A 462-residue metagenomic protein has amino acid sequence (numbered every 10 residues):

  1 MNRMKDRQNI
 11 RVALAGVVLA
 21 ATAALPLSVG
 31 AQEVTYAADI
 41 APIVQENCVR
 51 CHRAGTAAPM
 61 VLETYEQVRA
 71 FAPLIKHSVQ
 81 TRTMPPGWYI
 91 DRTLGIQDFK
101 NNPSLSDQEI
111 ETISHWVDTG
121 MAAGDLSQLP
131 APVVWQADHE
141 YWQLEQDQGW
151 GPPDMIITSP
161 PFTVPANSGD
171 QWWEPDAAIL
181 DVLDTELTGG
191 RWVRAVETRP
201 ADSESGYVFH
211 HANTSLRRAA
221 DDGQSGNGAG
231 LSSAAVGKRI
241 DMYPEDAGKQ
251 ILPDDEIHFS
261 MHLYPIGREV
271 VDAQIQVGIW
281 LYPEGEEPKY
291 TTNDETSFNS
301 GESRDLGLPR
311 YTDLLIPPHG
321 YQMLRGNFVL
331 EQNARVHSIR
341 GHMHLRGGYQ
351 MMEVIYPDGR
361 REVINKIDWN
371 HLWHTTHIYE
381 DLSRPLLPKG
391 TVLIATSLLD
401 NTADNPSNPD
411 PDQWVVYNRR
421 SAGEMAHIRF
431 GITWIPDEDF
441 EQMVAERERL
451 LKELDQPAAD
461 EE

Functional and structural regions predicted by a protein language model:
M1-I10: N-terminal secretory signal peptides that target proteins for export/translocation
R3, E33-T35, P42, V61 (+8 more regions): Residue-level preference for alpha-helix termini and adjacent loops
A13-P26: Bacterial N-terminal signal peptides
S28-L183, R191, A195-E197, D202 (+1 more regions): Aromatic- and Gly/Pro-enriched helix-to-coil junctions and flexible linker segments
M121-D125, G285-K289, I435-A445: Short, charged low-complexity linker/loop segments at the C-terminal edge of domains
E140-T433: His-enriched metal-coordination microenvironments in redox/metal-binding proteins
W414-D460: Long, disordered, Ser/Thr/Pro-rich
